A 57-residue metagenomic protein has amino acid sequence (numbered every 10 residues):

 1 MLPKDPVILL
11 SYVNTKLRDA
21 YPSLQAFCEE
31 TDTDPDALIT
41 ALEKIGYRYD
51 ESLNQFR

Functional and structural regions predicted by a protein language model:
M1-D19, S23: N-terminal acidic leader/helix
F27-C28: Short alpha-helical "recognition helix" segments of helix-turn-helix
D34-G46: Short acidic, Pro/Gly- and aromatic-enriched capping/linker segments at domain boundaries
